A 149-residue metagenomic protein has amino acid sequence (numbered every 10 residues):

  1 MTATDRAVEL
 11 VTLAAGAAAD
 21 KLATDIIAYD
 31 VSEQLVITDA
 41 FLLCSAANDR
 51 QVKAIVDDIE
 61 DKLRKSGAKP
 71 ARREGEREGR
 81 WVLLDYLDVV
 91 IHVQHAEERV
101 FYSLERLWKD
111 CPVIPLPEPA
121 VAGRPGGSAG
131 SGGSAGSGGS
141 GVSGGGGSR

Functional and structural regions predicted by a protein language model:
M1-E33, A47-A54, D61, S66 (+3 more regions): Long, contiguous binding/interaction regions
F41-S45: Short glycine-rich or small-residue beta-strand-to-loop segments that form or flank ligand, phosphate, metal/Fe-S
L84-Y86: Active-site beta-strand termini and strand-to-loop segments that position acidic
